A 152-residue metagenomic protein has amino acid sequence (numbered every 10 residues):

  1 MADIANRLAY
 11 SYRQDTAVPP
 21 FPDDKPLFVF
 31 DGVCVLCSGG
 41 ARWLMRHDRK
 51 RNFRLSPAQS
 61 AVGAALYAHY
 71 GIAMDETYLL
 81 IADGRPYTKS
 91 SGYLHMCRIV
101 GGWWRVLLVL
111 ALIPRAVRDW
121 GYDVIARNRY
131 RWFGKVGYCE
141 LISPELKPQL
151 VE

Functional and structural regions predicted by a protein language model:
A2, R49, I72: Long C-terminal interaction/binding lobes of large macromolecular proteins
A5-R13, V18-P19: N-terminal leader/targeting and pre-domain segments
T16-H47: Local sequence-structure signature of Cys/Sec-based thiol-disulfide redox active-site neighborhoods
F30, S56, A111: Active-site-adjacent beta-strand anchor residues
R46-K50, L150-V151: Short cysteine/histidine-rich zinc-coordinating motifs and their immediately flanking basic loops
R51-G63: Thiol-based oxidoreductase modules, predominantly thioredoxin-like and allied folds used for disulfide exchange
A61-E152: Thiol/selenol-based redox catalytic cores and closely related redox-interacting motifs
